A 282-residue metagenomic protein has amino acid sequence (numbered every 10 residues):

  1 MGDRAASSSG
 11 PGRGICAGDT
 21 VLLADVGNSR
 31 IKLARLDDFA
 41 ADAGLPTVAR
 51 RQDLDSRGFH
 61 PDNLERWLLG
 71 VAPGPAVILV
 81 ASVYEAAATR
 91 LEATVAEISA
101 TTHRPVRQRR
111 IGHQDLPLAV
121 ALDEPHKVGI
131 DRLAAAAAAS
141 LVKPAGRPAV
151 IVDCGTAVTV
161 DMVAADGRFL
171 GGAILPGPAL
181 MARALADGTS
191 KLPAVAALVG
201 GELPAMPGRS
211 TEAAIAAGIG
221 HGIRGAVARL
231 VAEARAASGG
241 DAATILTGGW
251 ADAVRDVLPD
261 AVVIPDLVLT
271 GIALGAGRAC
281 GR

Functional and structural regions predicted by a protein language model:
R4, S8-L45, A139, G146-F169 (+2 more regions): Gly/Thr-rich phosphate-binding beta-strand-loop-beta motif of the actin/hexokinase/Hsp70
A40-R90, A179, A184, L192-L198 (+2 more regions): N-terminal phosphate-binding loop and adjacent alpha-helix
N63-V77, I98-S99, L230-A242: Phosphate/pyrophosphate-binding loops at sites that engage ATP/ADP/AMP, CoA/4′-phosphopantetheine, polyphosphate
G74-Y84, V106-R109, S238-G249: Short glycine-rich phosphate-binding loop at a beta-alpha junction
A96, P125, P259-D266: Active-site regions of enzymes building and remodeling cell-envelope glycoconjugates
R107-R110, D115-G188, G220-L230: Phosphate-binding/catalytic loop of phosphoryl-transfer enzymes
P176-A237: Active-site rim beta-loop-alpha module in soluble metabolic enzymes
V262-R282: Glycine-rich phosphate-binding/hydrolytic loop that grips phosphoryl groups
